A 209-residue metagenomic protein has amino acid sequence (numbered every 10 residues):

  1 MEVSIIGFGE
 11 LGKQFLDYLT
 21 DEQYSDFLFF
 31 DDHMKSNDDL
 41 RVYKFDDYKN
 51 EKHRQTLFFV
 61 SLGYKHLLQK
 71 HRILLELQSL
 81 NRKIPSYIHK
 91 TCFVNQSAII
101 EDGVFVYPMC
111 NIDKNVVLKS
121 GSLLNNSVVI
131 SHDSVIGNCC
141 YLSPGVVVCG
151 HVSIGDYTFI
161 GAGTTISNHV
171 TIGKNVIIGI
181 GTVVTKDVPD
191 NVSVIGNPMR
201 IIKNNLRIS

Functional and structural regions predicted by a protein language model:
M1-S61: A solvent-exposed beta-alpha-beta segment
G7, S61-L62, N168, I180: Small/polar loops that bind or transfer phosphate-bearing groups
E10-L11, L68, I99, V183: Short alpha-helical
F15-L16, D39, Q69-H71, V188 (+1 more regions): Short glycine-/acidic-enriched loop or helix-start segments at secondary-structure transitions that form or flank
S36-F93: Phosphate-bearing ligand-interacting subdomains that bind or position ATP/ADP/UDP/GDP/NAD(P) or nucleotide-linked
S86-I202: Structural signal for interior beta-strand "rungs" in well-ordered beta-sheet cores of soluble enzyme domains
K203-S209: Generic C-terminal helix-cap and adjacent flexible tail
